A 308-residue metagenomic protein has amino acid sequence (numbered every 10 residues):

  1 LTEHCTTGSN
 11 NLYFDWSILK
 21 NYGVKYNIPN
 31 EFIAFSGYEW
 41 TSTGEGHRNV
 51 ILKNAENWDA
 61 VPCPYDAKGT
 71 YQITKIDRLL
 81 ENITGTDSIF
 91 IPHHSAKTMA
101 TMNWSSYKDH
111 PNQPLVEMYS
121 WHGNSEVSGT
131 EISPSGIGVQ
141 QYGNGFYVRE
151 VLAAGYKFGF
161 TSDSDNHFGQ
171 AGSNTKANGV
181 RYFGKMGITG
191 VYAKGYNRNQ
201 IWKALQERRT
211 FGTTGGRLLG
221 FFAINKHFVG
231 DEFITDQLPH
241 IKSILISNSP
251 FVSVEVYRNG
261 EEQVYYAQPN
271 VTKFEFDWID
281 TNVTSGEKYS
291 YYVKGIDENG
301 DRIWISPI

Functional and structural regions predicted by a protein language model:
L1-I308: Extended, charged catalytic domains and RNA/DNA-binding interfaces, predominantly in divalent-metal-using enzymes
